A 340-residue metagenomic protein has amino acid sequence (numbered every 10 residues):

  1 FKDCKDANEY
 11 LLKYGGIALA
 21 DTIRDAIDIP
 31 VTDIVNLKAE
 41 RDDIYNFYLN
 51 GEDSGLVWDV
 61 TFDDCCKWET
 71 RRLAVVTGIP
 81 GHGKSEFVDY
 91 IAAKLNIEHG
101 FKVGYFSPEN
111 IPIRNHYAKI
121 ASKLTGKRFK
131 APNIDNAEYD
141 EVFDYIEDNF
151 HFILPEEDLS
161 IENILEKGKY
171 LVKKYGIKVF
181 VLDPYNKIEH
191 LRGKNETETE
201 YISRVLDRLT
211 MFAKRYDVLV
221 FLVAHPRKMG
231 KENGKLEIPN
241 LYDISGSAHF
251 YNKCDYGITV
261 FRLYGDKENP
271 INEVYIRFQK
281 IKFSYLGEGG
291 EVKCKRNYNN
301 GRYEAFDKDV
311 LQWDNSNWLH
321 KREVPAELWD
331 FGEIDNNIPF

Functional and structural regions predicted by a protein language model:
F1-R41: TOPRIM fold recognition
T32-K127, W329: The Walker A/P-loop phosphate-binding site
D59, E98-G176, H190, E291-K293: Cytosolic-facing regulatory segments adjacent to core modules
Y105, V181-L182, V218-H225: Structural recognition of the conserved hydrophobic beta-strand(s) that form the central parallel beta-sheet of P-loop
N149-F150, G176-V179, Y216-F221: Loop/turn-to-beta-strand initiation segments
F152-E157, R192-I202, N233-P239: Flexible beta-alpha connector loops of hexameric P-loop NTPases
L165-I177, M211-Y216, M229-F340: C-terminal regions of RecA-like/P-loop NTPase motor modules
K178-M211: Helical hairpin unit composed of two closely spaced alpha helices linked by a short loop
